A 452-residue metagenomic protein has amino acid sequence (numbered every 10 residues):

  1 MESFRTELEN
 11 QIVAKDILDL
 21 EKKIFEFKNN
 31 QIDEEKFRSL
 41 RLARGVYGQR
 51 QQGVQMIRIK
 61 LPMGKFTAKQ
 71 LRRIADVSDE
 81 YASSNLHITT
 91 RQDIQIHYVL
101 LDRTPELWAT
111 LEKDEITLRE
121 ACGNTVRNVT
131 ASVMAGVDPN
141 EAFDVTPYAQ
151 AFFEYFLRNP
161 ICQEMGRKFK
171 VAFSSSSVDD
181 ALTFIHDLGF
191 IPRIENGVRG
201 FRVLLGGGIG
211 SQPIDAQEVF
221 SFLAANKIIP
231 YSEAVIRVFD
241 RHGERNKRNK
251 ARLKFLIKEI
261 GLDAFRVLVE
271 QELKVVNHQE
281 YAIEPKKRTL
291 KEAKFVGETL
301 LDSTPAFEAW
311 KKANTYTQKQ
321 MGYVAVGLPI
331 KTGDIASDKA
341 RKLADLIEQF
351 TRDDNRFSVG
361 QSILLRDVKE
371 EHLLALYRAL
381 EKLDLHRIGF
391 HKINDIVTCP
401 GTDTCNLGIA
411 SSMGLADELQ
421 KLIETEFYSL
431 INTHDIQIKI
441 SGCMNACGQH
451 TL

Functional and structural regions predicted by a protein language model:
M1-L452: Peripheral terminal and linker regions in Fe-S/redox and tRNA-modifying enzymes
